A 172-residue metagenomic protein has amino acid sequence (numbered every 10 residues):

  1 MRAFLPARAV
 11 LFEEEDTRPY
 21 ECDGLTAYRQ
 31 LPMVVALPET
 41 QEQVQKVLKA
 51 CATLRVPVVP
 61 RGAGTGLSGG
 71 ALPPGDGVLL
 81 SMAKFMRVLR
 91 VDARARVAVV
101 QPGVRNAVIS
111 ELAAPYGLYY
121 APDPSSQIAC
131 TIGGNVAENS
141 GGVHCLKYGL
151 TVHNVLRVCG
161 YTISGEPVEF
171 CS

Functional and structural regions predicted by a protein language model:
M1-K49, G66-R96, S125, Y148: N-terminal flexible segment immediately upstream of the FAD-binding catalytic core in FAD-dependent oxidoreductases
D23, V59-G69, D76, P102 (+3 more regions): Short glycine-rich loop/turn motifs that provide flexible caps or phosphate-binding loops at active sites
A52-L54, R61-A63, C130, N154: Short, basic and Ser/Thr-rich N-terminal targeting/leader segments
V56-P57, Y119: Residue-level detector of anion-binding/catalytic polar loops
R87-V91, V97-S172: FAD-binding subdomain of flavoenzyme oxidoreductases
